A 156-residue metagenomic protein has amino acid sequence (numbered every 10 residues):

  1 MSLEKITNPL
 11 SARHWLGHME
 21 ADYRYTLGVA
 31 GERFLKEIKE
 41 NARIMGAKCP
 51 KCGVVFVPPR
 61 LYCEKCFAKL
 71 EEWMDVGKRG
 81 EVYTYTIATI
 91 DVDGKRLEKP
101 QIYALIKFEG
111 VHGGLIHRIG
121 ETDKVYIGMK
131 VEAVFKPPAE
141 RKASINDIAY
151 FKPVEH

Functional and structural regions predicted by a protein language model:
M1-I44, A149, H156: A broadly conserved sequence feature marking short terminus-proximal activation segments in nucleic acid-centric
R43-G46, R60: Residues immediately within or flanking Cys/His clusters that coordinate Zn2+ in small zinc-binding modules
G53, F67: Cys/His-coordinated zinc-binding microdomains
V57, L70-E72: Short functional micro-motifs and their immediate structural scaffolds
Y85-I90, P138: Short, conserved beta-turn/loop elements at beta-strand boundaries and strand-helix junctions
D91-L105, I145-I148: Short aromatic-glycine-enriched beta-strand elements
G120-A133: Short nucleic-acid-contacting surface segments enriched for D/E, G, S/T with interspersed K/R
K136-H156: OB-fold/S1-family single-stranded nucleic acid-binding modules
